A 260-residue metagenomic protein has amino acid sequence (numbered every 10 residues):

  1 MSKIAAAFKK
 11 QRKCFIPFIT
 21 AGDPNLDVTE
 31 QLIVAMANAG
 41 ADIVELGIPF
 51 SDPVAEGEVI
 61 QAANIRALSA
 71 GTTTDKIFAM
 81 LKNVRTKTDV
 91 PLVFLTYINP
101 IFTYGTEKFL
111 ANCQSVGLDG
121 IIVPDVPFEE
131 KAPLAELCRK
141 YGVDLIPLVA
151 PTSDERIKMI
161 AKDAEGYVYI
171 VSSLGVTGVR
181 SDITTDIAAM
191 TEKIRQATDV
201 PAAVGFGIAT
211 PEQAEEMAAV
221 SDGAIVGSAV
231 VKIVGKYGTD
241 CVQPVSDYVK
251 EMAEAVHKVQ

Functional and structural regions predicted by a protein language model:
M1-A7, D52-I60, T72-K82, F102-K108 (+5 more regions): Active-site-adjacent beta->alpha loops and helix N-cap segments on the catalytic face of soluble alpha/beta enzymes
M1-F18, K82-T86, Q260: N-terminal amphipathic alpha-helix/helix-capping segment at the start of soluble metabolic enzymes
F15-I19, V44-L46, L92-T96, I121-V123 (+4 more regions): Hydrophobic faces of well-ordered beta-strands that scaffold small-molecule active sites in alpha/beta enzyme cores
T20-N25, L95-T103, P127-F128, L148-T152 (+1 more regions): Glycine-rich beta-to-alpha transition loops that act as phosphate-gripper elements at the mouths of alpha/beta enzyme
L26-M36, T152-K162, V204, I208-A224: Catalytic cores of alpha/beta
A41-D52, L118-I122, P127-E130, S172-G178 (+2 more regions): Glycine-rich phosphate-binding active-site loops on the catalytic face of alpha/beta enzymes
I48, V59-V123, V256: Active-site beta->alpha loop and helix N-cap motifs at the rims of alpha/beta catalytic domains
I77, E192-V200, A209-Q260: Alpha/beta catalytic cores of nucleotide-metabolism and tRNA/nucleoside-modifying enzymes
